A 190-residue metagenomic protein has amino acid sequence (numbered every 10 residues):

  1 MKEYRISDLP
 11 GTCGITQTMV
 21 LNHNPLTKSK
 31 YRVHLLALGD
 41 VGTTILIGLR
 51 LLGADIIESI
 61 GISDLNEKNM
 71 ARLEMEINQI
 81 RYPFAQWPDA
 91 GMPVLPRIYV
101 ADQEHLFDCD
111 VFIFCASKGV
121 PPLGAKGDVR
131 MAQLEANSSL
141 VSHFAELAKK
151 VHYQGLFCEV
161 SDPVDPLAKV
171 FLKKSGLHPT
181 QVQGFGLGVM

Functional and structural regions predicted by a protein language model:
M1-R32, G48: Glycine/serine-rich phosphate-binding loop and adjoining beta1-alpha1 elements at the start of nucleotide-handling
R32-V33, I60: Conserved hydrophobic helix-helix packing surfaces used for dimerization/oligomerization
L38-G39: Glycine-rich Rossmann-fold phosphate-binding loop(s) that bind the pyrophosphate of adenine dinucleotide cofactors
G42-T43: N-terminal Rossmann-fold NAD(P) dinucleotide-binding loop
R50-D55, N78-Y82, K150, K169-Q181: Short, surface-exposed basic-aromatic patches at helix termini and helix-loop junctions that form
L51, D55-V94: Glycine-rich phosphate-binding loop and adjoining beta1-alpha1-beta2 segment of Rossmann-like nucleotide-binding folds
P88-Q154: Rossmann-like NAD(P)-binding element
L156-M190: Rossmann-like dinucleotide-binding core of oxidoreductases
